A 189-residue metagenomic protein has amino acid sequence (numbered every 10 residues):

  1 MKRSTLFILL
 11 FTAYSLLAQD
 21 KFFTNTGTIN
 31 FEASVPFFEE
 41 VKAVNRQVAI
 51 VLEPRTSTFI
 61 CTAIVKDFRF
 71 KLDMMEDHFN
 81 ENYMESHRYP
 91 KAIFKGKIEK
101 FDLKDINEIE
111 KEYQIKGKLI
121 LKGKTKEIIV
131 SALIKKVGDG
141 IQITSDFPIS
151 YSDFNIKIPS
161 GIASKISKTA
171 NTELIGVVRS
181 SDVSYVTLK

Functional and structural regions predicted by a protein language model:
M1-F23: Bacterial Sec-dependent N-terminal signal peptides
Q19-K189: Low-complexity, acidic/polar, glycine-enriched regions of mature
